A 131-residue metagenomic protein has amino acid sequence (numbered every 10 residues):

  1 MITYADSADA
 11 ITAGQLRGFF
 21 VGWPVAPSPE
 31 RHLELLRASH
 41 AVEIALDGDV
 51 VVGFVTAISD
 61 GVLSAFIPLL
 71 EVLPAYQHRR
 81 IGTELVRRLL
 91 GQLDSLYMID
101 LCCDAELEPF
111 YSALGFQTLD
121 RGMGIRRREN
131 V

Functional and structural regions predicted by a protein language model:
M1-E30, G122: Short amphipathic alpha-helix that is part of the acyltransferase structural core
A8, P68, C102-C103: Small/polar loops that bind or transfer phosphate-bearing groups
L35-V55: Conserved beta-hairpin
I58-I67, Q77: A conserved beta-turn-beta hairpin within the catalytic core of GNAT-like acetyltransferases that forms part
V72, H78-G91: Conserved acetyl-CoA-binding loop-helix of GNAT-fold acetyltransferases
S95-V131: Conserved active-site alpha-helix within GNAT-family acetyltransferase domains
